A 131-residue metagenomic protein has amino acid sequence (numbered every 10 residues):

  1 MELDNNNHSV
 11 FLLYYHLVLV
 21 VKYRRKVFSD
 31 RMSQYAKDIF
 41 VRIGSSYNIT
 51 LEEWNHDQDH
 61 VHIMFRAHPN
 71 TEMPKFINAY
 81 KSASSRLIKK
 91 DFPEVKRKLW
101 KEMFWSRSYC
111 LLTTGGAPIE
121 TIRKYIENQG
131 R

Functional and structural regions predicted by a protein language model:
M1-R131: Basic nucleic-acid-binding interfaces
